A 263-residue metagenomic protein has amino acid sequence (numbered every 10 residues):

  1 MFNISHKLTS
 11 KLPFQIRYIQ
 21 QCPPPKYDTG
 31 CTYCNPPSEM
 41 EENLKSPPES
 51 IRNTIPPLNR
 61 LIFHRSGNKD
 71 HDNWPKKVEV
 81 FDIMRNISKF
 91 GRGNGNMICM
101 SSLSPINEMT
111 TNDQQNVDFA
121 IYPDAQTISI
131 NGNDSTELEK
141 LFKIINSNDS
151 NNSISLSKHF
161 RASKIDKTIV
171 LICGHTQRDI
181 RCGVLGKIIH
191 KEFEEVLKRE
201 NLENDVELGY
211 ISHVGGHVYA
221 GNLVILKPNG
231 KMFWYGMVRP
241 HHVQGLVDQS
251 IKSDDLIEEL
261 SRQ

Functional and structural regions predicted by a protein language model:
F2-Q263: Histidine/cysteine-enriched polar flanking segments
